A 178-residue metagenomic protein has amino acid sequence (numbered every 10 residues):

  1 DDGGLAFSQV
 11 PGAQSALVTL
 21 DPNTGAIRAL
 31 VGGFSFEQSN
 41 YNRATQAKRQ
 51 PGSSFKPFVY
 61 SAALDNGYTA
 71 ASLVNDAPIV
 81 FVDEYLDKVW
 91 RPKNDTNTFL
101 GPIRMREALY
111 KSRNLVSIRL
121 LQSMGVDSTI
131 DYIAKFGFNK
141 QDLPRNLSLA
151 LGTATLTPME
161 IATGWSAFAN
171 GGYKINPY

Functional and structural regions predicted by a protein language model:
D2-D21, R106-L109, L121-Q122: Beta-lactamase-like hydrolase cores
Q9-E37, F136, Y178: A short, well-structured edge-of-sheet supersecondary motif
V18-T19, R28-L30, S72-N75, E107 (+4 more regions): Structural recognition of the beta-strand scaffold that forms the well-ordered cores of secreted hydrolase catalytic
N23, Y68-T129, N170, K174: Conserved catalytic neighborhood of penicillin-recognizing serine enzymes
T24-G25, K48-D76, A108, G164-F168: Active-site SXXK
E37-A47: A short, polar/charged loop-to-alpha-helix boundary motif
Q50, F58, A62, T69 (+4 more regions): Extracytoplasmic/secreted proteins, especially bacterial periplasmic and envelope-associated proteins
K135-Y178: Active-site-proximal helix/loop microenvironment of the serine DD-peptidase/beta-lactamase transpeptidase fold
